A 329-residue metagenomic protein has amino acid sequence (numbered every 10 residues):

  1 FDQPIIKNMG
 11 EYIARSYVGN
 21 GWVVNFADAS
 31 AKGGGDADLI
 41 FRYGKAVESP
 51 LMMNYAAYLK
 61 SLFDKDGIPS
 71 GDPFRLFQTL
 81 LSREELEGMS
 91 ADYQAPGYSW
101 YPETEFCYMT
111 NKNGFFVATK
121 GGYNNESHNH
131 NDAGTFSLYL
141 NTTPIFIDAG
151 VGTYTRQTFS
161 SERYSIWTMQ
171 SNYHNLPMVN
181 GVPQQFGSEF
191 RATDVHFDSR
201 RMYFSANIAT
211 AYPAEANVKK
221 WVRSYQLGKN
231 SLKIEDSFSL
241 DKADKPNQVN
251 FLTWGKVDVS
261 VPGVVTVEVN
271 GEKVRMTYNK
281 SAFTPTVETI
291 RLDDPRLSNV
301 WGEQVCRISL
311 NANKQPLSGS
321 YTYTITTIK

Functional and structural regions predicted by a protein language model:
F1-F146, F197-D198, Q315: Carbohydrate-active enzyme catalytic cores, enriched for enzymes that act on polyanionic acidic polysaccharides
D28-G44, Y55-P73, Y154-K329: CBM-like, beta-strand-rich accessory domains located in the C-terminal region of large, secreted polysaccharide-active
V47, S90, V151, D293-D294: Membrane-targeting and insertion segments and their boundary/processing signals
A91-L176, V264-V274, Y278-K280, T324-K329: Beta-strand-rich N-terminal accessory domains
